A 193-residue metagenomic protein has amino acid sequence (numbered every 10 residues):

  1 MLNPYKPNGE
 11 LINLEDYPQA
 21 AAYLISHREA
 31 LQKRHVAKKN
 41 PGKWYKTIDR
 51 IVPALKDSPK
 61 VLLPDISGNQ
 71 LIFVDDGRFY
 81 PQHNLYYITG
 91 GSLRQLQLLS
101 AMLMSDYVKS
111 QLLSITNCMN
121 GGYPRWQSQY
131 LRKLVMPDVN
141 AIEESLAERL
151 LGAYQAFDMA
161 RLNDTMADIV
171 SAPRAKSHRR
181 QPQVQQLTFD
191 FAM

Functional and structural regions predicted by a protein language model:
M1-E148, G152, M166: Polybasic, glycine- and aromatic-enriched phosphate-binding surface used to engage nucleic acids
Q19, D138-M193: Non-catalytic DNA-recognition/assembly elements of restriction-modification systems
